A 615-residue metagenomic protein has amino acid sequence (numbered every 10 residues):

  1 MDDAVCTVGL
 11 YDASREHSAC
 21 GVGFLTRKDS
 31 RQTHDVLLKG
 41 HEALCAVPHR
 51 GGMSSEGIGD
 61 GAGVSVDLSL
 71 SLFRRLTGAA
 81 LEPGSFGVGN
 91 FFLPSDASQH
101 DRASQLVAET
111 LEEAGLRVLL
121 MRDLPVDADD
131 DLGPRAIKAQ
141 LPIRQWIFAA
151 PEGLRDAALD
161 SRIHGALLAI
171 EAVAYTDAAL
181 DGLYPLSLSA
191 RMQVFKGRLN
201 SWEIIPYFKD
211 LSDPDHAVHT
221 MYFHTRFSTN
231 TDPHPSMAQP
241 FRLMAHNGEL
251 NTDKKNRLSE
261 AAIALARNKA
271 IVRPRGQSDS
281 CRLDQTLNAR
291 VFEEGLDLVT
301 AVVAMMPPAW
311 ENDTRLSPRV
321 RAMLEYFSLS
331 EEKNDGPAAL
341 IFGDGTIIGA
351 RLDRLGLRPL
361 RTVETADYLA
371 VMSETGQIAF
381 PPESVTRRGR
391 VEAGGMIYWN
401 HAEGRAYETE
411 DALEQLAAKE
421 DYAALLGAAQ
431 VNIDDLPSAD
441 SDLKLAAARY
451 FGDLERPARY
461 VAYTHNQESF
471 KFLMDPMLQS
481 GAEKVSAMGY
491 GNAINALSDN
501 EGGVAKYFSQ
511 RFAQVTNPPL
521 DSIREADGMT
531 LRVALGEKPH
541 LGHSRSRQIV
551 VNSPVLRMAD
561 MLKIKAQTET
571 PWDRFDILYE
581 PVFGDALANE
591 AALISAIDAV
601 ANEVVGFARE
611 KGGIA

Functional and structural regions predicted by a protein language model:
M1-R547, R557, K565-A566: Conserved short alpha-helical segments that host acidic/polar catalytic motifs at enzyme active sites
G21-F24, R273, D576-F583, I614: A short small-residue
F86-N90, D573, I614: Hydrophobic beta-strand segments of well-ordered beta-sheets in folded domains
N517, D573-F575: Short, aliphatic-rich beta-strand segments
S553-L556, L593: C-terminal accessory domains/tails appended to large, multi-domain proteins
F575-A601: Active-site mouth loops of central-metabolism enzymes
I597-I614: Alpha/beta enzyme core
